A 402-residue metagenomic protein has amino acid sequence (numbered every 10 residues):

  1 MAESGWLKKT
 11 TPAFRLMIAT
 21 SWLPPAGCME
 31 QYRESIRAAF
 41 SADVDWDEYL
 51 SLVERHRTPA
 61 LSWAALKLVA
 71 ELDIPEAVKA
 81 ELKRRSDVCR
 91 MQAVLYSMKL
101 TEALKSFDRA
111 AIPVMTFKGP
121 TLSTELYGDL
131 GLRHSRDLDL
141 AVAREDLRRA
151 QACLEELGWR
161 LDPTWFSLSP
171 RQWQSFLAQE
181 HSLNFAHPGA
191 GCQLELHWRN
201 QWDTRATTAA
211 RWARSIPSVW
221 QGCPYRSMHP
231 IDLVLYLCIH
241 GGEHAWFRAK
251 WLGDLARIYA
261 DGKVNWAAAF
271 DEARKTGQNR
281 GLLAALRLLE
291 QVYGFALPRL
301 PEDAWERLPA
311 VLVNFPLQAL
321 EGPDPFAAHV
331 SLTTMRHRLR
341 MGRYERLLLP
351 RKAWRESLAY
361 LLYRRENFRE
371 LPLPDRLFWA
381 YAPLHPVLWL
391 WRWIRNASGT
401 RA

Functional and structural regions predicted by a protein language model:
A2-R136, V142-A402: Conserved NTP-donor binding/palm subdomain of two-metal-ion nucleotidyltransferases/polymerases, i.e., the charged
